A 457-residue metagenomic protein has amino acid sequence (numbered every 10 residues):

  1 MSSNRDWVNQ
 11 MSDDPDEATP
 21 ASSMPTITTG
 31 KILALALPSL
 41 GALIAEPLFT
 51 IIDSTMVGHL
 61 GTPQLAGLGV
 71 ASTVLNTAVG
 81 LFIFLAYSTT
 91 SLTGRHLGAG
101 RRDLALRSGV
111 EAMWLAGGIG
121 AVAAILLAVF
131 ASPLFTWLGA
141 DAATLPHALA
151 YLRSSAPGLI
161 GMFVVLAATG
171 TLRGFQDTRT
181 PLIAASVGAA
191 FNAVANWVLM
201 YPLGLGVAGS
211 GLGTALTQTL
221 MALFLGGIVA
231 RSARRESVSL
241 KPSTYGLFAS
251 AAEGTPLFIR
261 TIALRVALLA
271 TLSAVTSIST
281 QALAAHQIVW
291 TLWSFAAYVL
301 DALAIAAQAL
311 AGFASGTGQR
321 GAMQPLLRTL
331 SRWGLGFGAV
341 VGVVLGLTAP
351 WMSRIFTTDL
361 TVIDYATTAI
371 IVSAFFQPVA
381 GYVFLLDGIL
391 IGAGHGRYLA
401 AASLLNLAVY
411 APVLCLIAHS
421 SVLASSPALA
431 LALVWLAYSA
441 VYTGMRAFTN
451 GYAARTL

Functional and structural regions predicted by a protein language model:
M1-A36, T93-I160, F191-V194, P202-T255 (+2 more regions): Short alpha-helical transmembrane segments in multi-pass integral membrane proteins
S39-S91, S155-M162, F248-A249, E253-F313 (+3 more regions): Transmembrane helix-bundle signature of multi-pass secondary active exporters and lipid flippases
I51-S54, A167-T171, A193-V198, G226 (+5 more regions): Alpha-helical transmembrane segments of multipass membrane proteins
L65-I125, M162-P181, A285-A349, V383-G394 (+1 more regions): Small-residue-rich hydrophobic transmembrane alpha-helices
L182-A184, G209-G213, A401-A402: Hydrophobic alpha-helical membrane segments of integral membrane proteins
A185-N192, T291-S294, L404-V413: Small-residue-enriched core segments of transmembrane alpha-helices in multipass membrane transport and channel
A374-F375, G381, G388-L414: A late C-terminal transmembrane helix in Major Facilitator Superfamily
